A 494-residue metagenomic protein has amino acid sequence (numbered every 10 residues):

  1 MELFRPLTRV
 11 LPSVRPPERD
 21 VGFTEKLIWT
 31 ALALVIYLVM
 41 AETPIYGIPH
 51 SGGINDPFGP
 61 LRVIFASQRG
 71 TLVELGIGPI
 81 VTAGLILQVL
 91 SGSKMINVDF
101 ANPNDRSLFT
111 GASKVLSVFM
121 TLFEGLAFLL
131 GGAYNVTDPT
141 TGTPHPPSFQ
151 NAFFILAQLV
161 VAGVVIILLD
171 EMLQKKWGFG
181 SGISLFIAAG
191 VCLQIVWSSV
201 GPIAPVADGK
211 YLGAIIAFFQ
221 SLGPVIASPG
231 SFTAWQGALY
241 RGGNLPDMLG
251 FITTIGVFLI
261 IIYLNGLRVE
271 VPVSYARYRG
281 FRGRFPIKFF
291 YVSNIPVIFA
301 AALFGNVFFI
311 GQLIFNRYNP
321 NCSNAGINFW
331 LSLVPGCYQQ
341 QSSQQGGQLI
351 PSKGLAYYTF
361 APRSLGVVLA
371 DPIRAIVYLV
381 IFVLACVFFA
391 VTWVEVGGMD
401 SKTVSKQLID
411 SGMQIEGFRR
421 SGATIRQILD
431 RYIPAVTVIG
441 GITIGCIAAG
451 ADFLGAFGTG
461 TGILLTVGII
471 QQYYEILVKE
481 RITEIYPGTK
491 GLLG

Functional and structural regions predicted by a protein language model:
M1-G494: Core subunits and conserved enzymes of cellular information-processing and envelope-translocation systems across
